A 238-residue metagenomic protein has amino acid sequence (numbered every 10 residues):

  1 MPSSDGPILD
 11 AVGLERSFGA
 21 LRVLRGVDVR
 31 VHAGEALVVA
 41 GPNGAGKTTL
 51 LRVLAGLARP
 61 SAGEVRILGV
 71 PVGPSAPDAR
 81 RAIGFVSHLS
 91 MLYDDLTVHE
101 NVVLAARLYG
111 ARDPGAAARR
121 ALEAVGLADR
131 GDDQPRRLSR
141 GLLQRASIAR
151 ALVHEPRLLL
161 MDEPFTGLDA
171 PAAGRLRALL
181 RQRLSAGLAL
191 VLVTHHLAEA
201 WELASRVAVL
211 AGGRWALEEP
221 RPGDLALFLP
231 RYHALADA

Functional and structural regions predicted by a protein language model:
A40-P42: The feature captures the beta-strand-to-loop junction immediately N-terminal to the Walker
A55: Helix-to-loop junction immediately C-terminal to a conserved catalytic motif
G63-P71, A79: Conserved ABC transporter NBD signature motif
V103, R107, D113-R130: Conserved ABC ATPase "signature" region
E155: Conserved catalytic motifs of ABC-family nucleotide-binding domains
L159-D162: Catalytic Walker B motif of ABC-type/P-loop ATPase nucleotide-binding domains
T194-H195: H-loop/switch region of ABC-family ATPase nucleotide-binding domains
